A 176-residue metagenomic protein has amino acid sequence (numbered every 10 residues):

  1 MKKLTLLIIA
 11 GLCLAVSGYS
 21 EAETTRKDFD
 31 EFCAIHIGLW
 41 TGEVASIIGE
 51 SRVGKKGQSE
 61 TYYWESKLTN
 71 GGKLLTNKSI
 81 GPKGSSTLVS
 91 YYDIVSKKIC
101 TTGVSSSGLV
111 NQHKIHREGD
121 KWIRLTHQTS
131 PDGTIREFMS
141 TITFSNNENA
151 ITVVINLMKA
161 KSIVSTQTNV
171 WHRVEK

Functional and structural regions predicted by a protein language model:
M1-L4: Positively charged n-region of N-terminal signal peptides that target proteins for export
L7-A15: Bacterial N-terminal signal peptides
G18-A22: Boundary at the C-terminal end of the N-terminal hydrophobic targeting segment
T24-T41: N-terminal helix-cap/turn-to-beta initiation motif at the start of protein domains
T25-R26, E43-E137: Central antiparallel beta-sheet cores of small beta-barrel/beta-sandwich binding domains
W40, W122-R124, N149-V153: A short hydrophobic beta-strand element
E148, I155-K176: Edge beta-strand at a domain terminus
